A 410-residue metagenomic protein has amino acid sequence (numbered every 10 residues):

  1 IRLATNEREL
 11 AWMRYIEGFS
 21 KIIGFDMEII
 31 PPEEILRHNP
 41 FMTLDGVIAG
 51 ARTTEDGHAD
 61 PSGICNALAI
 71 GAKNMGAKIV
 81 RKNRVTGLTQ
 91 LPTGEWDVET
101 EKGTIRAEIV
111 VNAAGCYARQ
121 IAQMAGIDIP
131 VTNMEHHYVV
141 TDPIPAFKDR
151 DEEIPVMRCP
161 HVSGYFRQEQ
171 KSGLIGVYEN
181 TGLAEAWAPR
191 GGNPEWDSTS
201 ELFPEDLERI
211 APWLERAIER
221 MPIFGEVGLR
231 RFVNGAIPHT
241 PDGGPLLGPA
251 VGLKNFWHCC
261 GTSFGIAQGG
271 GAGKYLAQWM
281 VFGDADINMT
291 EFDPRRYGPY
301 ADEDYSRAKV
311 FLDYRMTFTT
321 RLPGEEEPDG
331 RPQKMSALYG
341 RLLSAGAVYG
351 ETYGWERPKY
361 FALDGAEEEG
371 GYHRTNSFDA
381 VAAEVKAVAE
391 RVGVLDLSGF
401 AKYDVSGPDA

Functional and structural regions predicted by a protein language model:
I1-H38, H161-F166, Q170-G176, E201 (+1 more regions): Dinucleotide-binding Rossmann-like beta1-alpha1 core, especially the glycine-rich loop that anchors the ADP
I1-R2, L36-M75, D97, G192-E201 (+1 more regions): Helix-loop-beta segment of a Rossmann-like dinucleotide-binding subdomain
R8, F41-V47, T89-D97, H239-G243 (+1 more regions): A short, glycine/Asx- and small/polar-enriched loop/turn that sits immediately N-terminal to a beta-strand
A51-I109, A113, Y117-Q120, G270: Helical element adjacent to the flavin cofactor pocket in flavoenzyme catalytic cores
T100, T104-E153, I287: Central helical "cap/lid" subdomain
A125, V139-V140, P145-A184, E205-E208 (+1 more regions): Mid-domain catalytic core of redox enzymes that form a hydrophobic substrate pocket/lid adjacent to a catalytic redox
H161, Q170, A184-A188, D197-K334: C-terminal catalytic lobe of FAD-dependent flavoproteins
I287-N288, P294-A410: Glycine/proline-enriched, intrinsically flexible loops and inter-domain linkers
